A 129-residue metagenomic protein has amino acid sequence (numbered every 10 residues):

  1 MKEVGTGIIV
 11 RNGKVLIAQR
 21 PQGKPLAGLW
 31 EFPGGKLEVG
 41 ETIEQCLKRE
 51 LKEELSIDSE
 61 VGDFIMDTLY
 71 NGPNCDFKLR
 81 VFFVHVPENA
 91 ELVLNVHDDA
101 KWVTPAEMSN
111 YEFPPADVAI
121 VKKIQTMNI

Functional and structural regions predicted by a protein language model:
M1-L16, K36: Conserved N-terminal beta-strand and adjoining loop/helix that marks the start of the Nudix/MutT-like hydrolase domain
K2-E3, D58, T68-E91, K101 (+1 more regions): Active-site-adjacent beta-strand/loop module that shapes the phosphate/pyrophosphate-binding cleft
V10-K14, G23, E38-V39, H85-A90: Short, charged/polar surface micro-motifs in flexible loops or helix N-caps
P25-G28: A conserved beta-turn-beta hairpin within the catalytic core of GNAT-like acetyltransferases that forms part
F32-F64, T104: The catalytic Nudix box helix
F83-H85, L92-I124: NUDIX/MutT-family hydrolases
Q125-I129: Generic C-terminal helix-cap and adjacent flexible tail
